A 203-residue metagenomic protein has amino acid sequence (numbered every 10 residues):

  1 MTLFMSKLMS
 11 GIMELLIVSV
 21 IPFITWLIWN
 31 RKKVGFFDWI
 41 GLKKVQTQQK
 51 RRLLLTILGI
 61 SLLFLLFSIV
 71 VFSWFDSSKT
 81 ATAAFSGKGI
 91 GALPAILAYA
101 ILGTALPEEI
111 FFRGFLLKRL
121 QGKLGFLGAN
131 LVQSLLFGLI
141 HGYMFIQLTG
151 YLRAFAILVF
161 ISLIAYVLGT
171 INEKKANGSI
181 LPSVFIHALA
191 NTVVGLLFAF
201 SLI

Functional and structural regions predicted by a protein language model:
M1-M9, F36-P107, T149, R153: Juxtamembrane helix-loop-helix connectors linking adjacent transmembrane helices in multi-pass membrane enzymes
L15-V20, I90, P94-A98, F155-L163: Membrane-embedded alpha-helical segments of multi-pass membrane proteins, especially the transmembrane helices
V20-G35: Membrane-water interface of transmembrane alpha-helices
S61-I69, S134-Y143, A188-L196: Aromatic-anchored segments of alpha-helical transmembrane domains
L106-F111, F115-L116, L120, L139 (+3 more regions): Active-site His/Glu-centered metal-binding helix of metallohydrolases
I110-V132, E173-G178: Membrane-interface helix/loop boundary segments of multi-pass membrane proteins
F126-G142, I161, A165: Small-polar-interrupted transmembrane alpha-helices in polytopic inner-membrane proteins
L152-I203: Functionally important transmembrane alpha-helices
